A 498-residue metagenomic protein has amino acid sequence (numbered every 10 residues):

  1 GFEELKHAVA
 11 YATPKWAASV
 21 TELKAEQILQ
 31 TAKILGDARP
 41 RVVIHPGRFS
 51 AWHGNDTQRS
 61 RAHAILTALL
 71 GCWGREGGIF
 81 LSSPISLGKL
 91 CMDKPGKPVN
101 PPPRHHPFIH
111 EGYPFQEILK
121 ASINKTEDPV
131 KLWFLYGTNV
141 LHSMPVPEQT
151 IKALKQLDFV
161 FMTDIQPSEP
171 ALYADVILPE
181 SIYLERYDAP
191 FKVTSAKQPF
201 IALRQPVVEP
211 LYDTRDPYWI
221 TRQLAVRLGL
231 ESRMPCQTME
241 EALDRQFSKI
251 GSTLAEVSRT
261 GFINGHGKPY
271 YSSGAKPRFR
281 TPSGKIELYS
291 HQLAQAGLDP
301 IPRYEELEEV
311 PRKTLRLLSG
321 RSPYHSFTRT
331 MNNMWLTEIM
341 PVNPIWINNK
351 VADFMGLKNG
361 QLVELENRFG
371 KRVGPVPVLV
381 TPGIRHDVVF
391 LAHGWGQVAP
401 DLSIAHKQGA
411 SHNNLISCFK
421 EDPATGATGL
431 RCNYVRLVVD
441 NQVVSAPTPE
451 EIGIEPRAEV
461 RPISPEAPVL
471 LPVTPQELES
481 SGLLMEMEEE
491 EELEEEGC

Functional and structural regions predicted by a protein language model:
G1-R75, F80, P84, R104-P277 (+3 more regions): Cofactor-pocket helix-loop regions in the catalytic cores of large enzyme subunits
G47, I85, P282, Y289-Q292 (+4 more regions): Structured loops at beta-to-helix junctions and adjacent beta-edge loops in soluble globular domains
W52-N55, L90-C91, S143-M144, A171 (+7 more regions): Short helix/loop capping segments that flank catalytic or ligand/cofactor-binding pockets
K89-D93, N413: Extracellular/periplasmic loop regions
K94-P98: Surface-exposed loop and adjacent secondary-structure segments within mature catalytic domains
V207-T260, L336-W346, K350-C498: Long, contiguous, secondary-structure-rich segments that constitute the structural scaffold of globular domains
P269-P311: Interdomain regulatory linker/hinge segments that flank or connect interaction modules in polarity/junction/synaptic
P311-W335: C-terminal accessory/binding modules appended to enzymatic or scaffolding proteins
